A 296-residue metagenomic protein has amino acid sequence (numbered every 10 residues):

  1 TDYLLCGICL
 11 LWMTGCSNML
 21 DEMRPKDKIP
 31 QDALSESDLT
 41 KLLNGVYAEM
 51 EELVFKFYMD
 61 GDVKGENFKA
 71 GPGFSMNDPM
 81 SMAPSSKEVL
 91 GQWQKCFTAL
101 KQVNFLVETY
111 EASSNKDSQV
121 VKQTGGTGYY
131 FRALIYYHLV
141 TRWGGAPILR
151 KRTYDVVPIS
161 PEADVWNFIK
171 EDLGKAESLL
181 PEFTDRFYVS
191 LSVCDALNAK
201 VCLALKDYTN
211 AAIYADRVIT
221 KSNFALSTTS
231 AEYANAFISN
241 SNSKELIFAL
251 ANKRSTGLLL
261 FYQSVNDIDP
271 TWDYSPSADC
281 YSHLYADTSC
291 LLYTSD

Functional and structural regions predicted by a protein language model:
T1-P25: Bacterial Sec-dependent N-terminal signal peptides
C16-G61: Acidic, glycine-rich segments characteristic of secretory precursors and extracytoplasmic regions
S17, G145, K170-F183, L191-E232: Aromatic-residue-lined binding/catalytic grooves and analogous aromatic/hydrophobic interfacial grooves in multimeric
T40, G73-R142, V156-S160, S178-P181: Conserved, well-structured interaction surfaces
K87, N223-S295: Elongated scaffold/linker segments in the mid-to-C-terminal portions of large proteins
